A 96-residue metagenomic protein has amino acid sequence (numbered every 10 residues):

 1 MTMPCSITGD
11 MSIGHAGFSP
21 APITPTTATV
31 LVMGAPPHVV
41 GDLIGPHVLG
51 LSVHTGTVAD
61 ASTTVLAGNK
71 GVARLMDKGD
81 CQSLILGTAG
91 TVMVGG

Functional and structural regions predicted by a protein language model:
M1-G96: Intrinsically disordered, low-complexity proline/glycine-rich segments
